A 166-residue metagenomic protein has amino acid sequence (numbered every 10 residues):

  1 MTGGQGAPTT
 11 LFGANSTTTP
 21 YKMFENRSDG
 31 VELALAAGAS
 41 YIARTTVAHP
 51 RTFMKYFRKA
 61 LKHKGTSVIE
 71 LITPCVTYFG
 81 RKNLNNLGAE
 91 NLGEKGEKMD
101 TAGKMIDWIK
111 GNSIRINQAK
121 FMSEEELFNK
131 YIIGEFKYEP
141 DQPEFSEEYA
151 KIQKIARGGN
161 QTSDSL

Functional and structural regions predicted by a protein language model:
M1-G13, L33: Active-site-proximal loop->helix
T2-G4, K55, F79-K82: Short, well-ordered secondary-structure micro-motifs
G13-K59: Conserved thiamine diphosphate
M23, A43-R44, E70, E135-K137: Structural signal for conserved beta-strand scaffold positions within catalytic alpha/beta enzyme cores
E25, G38, F57, L61-K64 (+3 more regions): Structural signal for hydrophobic packing residues in well-ordered secondary-structure cores of soluble enzyme domains
A39-Y78, L87-A89: ATP/pyrophosphate-binding catalytic subdomain of soluble kinases
C75-L166: Flexible, low-complexity linker and terminal segments
